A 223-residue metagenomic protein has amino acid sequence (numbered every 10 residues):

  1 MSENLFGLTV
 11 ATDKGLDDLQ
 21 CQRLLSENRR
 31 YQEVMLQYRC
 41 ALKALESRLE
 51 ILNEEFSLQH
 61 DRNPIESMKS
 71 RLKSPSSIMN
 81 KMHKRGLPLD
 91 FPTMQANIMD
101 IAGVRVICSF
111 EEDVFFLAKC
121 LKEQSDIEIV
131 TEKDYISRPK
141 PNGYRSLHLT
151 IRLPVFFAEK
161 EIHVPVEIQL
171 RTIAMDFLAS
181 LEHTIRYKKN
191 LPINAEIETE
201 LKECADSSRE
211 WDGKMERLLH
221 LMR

Functional and structural regions predicted by a protein language model:
S2-L42, E46-E55, V166-R223: An acidic, glycine-/histidine-flanked metal-binding catalytic module
V34, Y38, L42, P75 (+2 more regions): Generic alpha-helical secondary structure
A41, I98-D100, G143: Solvent-exposed loop and beta-edge segments used for protein-protein assembly and interaction
L42, E46, E50, M79 (+1 more regions): Generic solvent-exposed, charged/amphipathic alpha-helical segments that serve as macromolecular interface scaffolds
E50, H83-L87, K122, D126: Generic short alpha-helical segment signal, independent of protein family or function, capturing local helix propensity
E55, H60-I101: A glycine-rich, hydrophobic loop/mini-helix early in the fold
Q95, C108-M215: Long beta-strand-rich cores associated with HINT superfamily self-processing modules
A102-I107: Terminal, regulation- and interaction-focused segments at domain boundaries
